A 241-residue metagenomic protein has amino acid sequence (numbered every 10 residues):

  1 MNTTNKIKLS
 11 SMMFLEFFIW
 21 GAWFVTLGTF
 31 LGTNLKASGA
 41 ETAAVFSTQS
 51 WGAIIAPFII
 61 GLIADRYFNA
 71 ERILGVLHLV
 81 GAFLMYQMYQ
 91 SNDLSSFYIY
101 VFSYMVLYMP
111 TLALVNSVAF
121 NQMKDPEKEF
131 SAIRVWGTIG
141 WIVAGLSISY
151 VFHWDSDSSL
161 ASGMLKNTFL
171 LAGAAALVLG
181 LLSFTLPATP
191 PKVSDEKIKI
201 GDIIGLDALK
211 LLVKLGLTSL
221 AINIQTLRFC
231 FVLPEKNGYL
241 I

Functional and structural regions predicted by a protein language model:
M1-A53, L209-I241: Helix-loop boundary and gating motifs at the non-cytosolic
F14, L84-M88, L94-L114, V118 (+1 more regions): Hydrophobic core of transmembrane alpha-helices in multi-pass small-molecule transporters, especially MFS/SLC-type
K36, F68, Q90-S95: Helix-breaking motifs and short loop linkers at transmembrane-helix boundaries and internal kinks in secondary membrane
S50-F58, I142, L146: Residue-level signature of mid-helix packing/kink "hotspots" within the transmembrane helices of 12-pass Major
I55-N69, F152-S156: Helix-to-loop junctions at the C-terminal end of transmembrane segments in multipass secondary transporters
R72-Y86: Structural signature of the two symmetry-related core transmembrane helices
I148-H153, L171-K192: C-terminal membrane-cytosol helix-exit motif in multi-pass small-molecule transporters
F184-L206: Flexible cytoplasmic inter-helical loops of multi-pass small-molecule transporters
